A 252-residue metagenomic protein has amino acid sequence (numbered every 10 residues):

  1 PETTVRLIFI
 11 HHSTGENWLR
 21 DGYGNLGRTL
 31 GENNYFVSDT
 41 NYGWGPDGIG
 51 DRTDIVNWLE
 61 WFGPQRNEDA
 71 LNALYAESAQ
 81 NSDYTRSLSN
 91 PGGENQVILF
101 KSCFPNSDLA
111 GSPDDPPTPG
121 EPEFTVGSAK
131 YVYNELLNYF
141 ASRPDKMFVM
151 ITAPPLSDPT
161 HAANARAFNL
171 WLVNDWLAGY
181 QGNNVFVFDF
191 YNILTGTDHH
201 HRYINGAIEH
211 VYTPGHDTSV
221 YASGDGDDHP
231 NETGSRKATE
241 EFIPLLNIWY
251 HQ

Functional and structural regions predicted by a protein language model:
P1, L74-G93, L137-R143, A178-G179 (+1 more regions): Surface-exposed acidic, glycine-flexible loop patches that form ligand/cofactor-binding and adhesion interfaces
T3-L7, N33-S38, G92-L99, S142-V149 (+2 more regions): Loop/turn elements at helix/coil->beta-strand transitions in domains of secreted/extracellular proteins
I10-S13, T40-P46, F100-P105, I151-L156 (+4 more regions): Active-site-proximal beta-strand/loop segments in catalytic clefts of secreted hydrolases
G15-N17, D21-E121: Conserved SGNH/GDSL esterase-like catalytic core that processes O-acyl groups on lipids and polysaccharides
Y23-G24, L74-Y84, P119-L136, A162-D175: Well-ordered, non-membrane alpha-helical segments in soluble/globular domains
L109-S128, V211-Y221: A solvent-exposed, charged loop/short amphipathic helix patch at secondary-structure junctions
A153-D198: Substrate-gating cap/lid alpha-helix
I208-Q252: Histidine-centered active-site loop/cap adjacent to the catalytic His in serine esterases/O-acetyl transfer systems
